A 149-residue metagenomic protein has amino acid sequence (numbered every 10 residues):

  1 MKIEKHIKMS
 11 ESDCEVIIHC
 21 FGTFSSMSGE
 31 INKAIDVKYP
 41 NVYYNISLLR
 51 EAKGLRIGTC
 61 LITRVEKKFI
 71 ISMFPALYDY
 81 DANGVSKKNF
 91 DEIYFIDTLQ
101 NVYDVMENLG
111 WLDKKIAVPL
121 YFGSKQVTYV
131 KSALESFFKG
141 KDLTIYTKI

Functional and structural regions predicted by a protein language model:
M1-I149: Macrodomain-like recognition of ADP-ribose-binding/processing modules
